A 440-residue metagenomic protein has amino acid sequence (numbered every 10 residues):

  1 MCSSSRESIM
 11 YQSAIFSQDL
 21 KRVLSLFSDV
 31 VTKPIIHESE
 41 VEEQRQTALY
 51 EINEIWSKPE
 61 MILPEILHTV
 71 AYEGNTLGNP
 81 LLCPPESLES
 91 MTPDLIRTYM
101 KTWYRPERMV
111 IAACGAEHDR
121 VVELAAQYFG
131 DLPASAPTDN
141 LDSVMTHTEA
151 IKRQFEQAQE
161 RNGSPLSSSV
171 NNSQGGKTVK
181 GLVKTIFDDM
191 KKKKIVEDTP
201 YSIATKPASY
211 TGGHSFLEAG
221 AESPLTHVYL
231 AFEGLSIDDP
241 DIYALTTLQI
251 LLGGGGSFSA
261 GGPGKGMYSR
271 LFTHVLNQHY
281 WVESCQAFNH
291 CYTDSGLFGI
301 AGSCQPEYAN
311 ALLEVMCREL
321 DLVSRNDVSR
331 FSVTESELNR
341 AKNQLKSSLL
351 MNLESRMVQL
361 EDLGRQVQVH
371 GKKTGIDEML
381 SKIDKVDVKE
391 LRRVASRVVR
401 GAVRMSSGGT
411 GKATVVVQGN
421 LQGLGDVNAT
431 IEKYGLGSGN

Functional and structural regions predicted by a protein language model:
M1-D19, I55-E107, D131-L245, I250 (+4 more regions): Non-catalytic beta-strand/loop surface segments
S13-T47, G255, V282, Q286-R356 (+1 more regions): M16/insulysin-pitrilysin zinc metalloprotease superfamily fold
L20-R22, H118-E123, P240-D241, E307-L312 (+1 more regions): Short, conserved charged micro-motifs
L24-T32, Q46-N53, E65-T69, K101 (+1 more regions): A broadly conserved amphipathic alpha-helix scaffold signal in soluble, globular proteins
F27, L67, L248, L363-G364: Short alpha-helical scaffolding segments that buttress acidic/His motifs in well-ordered protein cores
L49-E65, H274-V282, A311, V315 (+1 more regions): Short acidic/His-enriched helical or mixed secondary-structure segments at domain edges of catalytic enzymes and some
V110-A112, K342-N440: C-terminal regions of mature proteins
E117-V122, F129-P137: Bacterial peptidoglycan biogenesis and beta-lactam-recognition machinery
